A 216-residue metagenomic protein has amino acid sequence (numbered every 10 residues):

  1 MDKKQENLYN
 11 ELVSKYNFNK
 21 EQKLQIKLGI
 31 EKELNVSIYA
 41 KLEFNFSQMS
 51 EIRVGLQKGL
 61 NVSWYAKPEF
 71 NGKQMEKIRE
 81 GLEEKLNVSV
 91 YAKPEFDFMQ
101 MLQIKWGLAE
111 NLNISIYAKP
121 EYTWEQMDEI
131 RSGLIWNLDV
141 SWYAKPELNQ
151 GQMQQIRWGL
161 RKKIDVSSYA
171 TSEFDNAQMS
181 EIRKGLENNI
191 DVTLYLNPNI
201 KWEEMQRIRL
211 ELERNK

Functional and structural regions predicted by a protein language model:
M1-K216: General marker for long, soluble alpha-helical cores
